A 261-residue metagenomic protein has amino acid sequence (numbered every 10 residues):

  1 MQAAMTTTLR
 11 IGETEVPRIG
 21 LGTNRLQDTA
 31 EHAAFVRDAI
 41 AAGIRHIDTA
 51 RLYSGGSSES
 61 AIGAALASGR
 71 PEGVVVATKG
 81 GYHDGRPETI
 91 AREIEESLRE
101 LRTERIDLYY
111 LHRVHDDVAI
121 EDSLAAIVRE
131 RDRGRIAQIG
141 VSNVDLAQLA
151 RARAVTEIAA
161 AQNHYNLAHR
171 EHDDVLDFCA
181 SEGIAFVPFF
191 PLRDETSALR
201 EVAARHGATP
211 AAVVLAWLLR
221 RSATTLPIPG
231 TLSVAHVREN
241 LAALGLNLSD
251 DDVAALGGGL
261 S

Functional and structural regions predicted by a protein language model:
M1-V74: N-terminal binding-site loop/beta-alpha segment at the start of enzyme catalytic domains that lines or forms
A3, V114-S261: Beta/alpha (TIM)-barrel catalytic core signal, keyed to glycine-rich beta->alpha loops juxtaposed to Asp/Glu that bind
E13, I90-Y110, R129-R133: CE4/NodB-like, metal-dependent polysaccharide N-deacetylase domain that modifies extracellular/periplasmic N-acetylated
T14-I19, G43-H46, R70-V74, T103-D107 (+4 more regions): Short, well-ordered coil/turn segments that N-cap beta-strands
L26-A30, A50-E59, H83-E88, D116-A119 (+2 more regions): Acidic-and-aromatic substrate-binding clefts and catalytic sites of carbohydrate-active enzymes
D28-A39, R86-L101, D145-L149: Short, acidic/polar
E31-A34, S57, A61, G85-E93 (+4 more regions): Alpha-helix N-cap and loop-to-helix initiation/capping positions
E72-D84, L108-H112, N143: A short, structured active-site edge motif that brings together acidic residues
